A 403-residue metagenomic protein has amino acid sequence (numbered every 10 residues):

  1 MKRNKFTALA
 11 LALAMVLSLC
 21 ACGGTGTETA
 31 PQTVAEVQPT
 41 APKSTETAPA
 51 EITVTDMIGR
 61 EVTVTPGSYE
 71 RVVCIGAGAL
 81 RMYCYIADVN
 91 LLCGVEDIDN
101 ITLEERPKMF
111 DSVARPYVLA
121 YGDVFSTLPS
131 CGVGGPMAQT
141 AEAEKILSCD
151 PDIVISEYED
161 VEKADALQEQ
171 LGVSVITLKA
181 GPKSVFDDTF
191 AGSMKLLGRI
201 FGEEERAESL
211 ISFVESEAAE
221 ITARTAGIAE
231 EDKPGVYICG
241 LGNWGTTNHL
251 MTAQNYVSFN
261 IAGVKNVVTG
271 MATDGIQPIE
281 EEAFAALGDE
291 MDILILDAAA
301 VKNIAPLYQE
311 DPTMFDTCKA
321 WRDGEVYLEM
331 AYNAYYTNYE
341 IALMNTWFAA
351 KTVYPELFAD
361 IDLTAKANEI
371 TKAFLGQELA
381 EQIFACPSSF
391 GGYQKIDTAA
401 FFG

Functional and structural regions predicted by a protein language model:
M1-A10: Bacterial N-terminal signal peptides that target proteins for export
L11, C22-M82, E205-I238, F358-G403: Bacterial Sec-exported substrate-binding components of ABC uptake systems
L17-A21: C-terminal motif of bacterial Sec signal peptides marking the signal peptidase cleavage site
Y69, S130-A138, E142-E159, E280-A299: Proline-aspartate-enriched helix->loop->beta-strand connector
L80-K145, I153, Y158: A short, structured surface patch at a secondary-structure boundary
V95, N100-K108, M137, D160-A166 (+2 more regions): Extracytoplasmic ligand-binding site segments that recognize negatively charged/polar headgroups
G134, V185-F201, E208, S212 (+2 more regions): Structured C-terminal subdomain patch of bacterial secreted/periplasmic proteins
N248-G275: Alpha-helical, coiled-coil/dimerization segments enriched in small aliphatic residues
